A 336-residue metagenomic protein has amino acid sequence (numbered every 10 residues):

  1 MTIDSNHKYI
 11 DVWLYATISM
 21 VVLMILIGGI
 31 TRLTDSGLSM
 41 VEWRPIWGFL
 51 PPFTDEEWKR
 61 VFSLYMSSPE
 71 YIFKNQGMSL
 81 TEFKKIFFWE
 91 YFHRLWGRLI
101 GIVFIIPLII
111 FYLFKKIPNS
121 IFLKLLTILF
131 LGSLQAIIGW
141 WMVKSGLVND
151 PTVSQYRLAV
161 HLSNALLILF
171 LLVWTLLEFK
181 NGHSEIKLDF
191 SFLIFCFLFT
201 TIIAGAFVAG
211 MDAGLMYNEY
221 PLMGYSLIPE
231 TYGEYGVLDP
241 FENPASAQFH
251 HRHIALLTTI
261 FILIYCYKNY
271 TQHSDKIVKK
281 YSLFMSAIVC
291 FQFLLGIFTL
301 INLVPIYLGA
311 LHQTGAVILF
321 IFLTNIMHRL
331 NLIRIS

Functional and structural regions predicted by a protein language model:
M1-S336: Polytopic transmembrane helical bundles with strong interfacial aromatic enrichment
